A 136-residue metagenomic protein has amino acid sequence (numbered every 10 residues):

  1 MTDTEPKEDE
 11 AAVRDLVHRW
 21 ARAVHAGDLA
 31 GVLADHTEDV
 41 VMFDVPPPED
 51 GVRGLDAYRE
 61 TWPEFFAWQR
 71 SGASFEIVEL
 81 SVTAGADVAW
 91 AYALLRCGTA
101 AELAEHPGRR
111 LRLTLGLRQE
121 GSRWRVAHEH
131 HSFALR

Functional and structural regions predicted by a protein language model:
M1-D39, V45, R125: Short, low-complexity N-terminal intrinsically disordered segments enriched in polar/charged residues
L16, L29-G85: A solvent-exposed, acidic/Ser-Thr-rich amphipathic alpha-helical stretch
H36-T37, L95-C97, H130-F133: Short beta-strand segments enriched in hydrophobic/aromatic residues within well-folded beta-rich domains
F75-I77, Y92, G108-L113: Short, surface-exposed coil-to-beta transition loops
A86-C97: A short hydrophobic beta-strand element
G98-P107: Short, cysteine-centered beta-strand-loop-beta hairpins and adjacent loop/turn segments enriched in charged/polar
R110-R136: Short beta-strand edge/turn micro-motifs at domain boundaries
